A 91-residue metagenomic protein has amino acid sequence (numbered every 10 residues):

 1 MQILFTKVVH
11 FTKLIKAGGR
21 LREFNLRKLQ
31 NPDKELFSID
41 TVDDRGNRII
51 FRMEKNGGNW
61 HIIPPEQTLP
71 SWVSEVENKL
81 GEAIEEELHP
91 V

Functional and structural regions predicted by a protein language model:
M1-V91: Cysteine-centric segments in proteins
